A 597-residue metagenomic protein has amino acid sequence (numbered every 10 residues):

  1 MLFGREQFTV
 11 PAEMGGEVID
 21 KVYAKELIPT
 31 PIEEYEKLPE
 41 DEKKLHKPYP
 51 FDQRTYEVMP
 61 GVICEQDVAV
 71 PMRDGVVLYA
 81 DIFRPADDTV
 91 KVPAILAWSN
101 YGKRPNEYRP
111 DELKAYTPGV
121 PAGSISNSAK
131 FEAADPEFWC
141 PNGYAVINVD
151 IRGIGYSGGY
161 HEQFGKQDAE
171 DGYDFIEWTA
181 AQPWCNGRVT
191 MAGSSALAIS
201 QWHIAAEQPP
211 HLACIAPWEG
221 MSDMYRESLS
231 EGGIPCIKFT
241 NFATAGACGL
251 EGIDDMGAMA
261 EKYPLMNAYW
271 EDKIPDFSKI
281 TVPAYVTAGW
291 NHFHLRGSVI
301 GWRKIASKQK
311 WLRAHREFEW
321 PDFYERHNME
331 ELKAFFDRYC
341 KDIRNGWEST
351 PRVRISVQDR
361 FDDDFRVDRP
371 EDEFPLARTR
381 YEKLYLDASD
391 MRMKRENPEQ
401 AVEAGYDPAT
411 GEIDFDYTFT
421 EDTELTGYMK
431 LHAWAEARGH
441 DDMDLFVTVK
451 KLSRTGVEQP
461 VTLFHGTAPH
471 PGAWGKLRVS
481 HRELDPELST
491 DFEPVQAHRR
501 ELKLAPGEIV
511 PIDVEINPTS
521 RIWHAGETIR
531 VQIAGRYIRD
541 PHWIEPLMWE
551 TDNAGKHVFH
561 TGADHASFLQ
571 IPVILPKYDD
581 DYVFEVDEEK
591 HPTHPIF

Functional and structural regions predicted by a protein language model:
L2-L27, P31-P39, K44-P50, T55 (+3 more regions): Glycine/threonine-rich phosphate-binding loop and adjacent beta-strand/alpha-helix elements that clamp
Y49-E348, R352-I355: Active-site-proximal cap/loop segments of hydrolase catalytic domains
